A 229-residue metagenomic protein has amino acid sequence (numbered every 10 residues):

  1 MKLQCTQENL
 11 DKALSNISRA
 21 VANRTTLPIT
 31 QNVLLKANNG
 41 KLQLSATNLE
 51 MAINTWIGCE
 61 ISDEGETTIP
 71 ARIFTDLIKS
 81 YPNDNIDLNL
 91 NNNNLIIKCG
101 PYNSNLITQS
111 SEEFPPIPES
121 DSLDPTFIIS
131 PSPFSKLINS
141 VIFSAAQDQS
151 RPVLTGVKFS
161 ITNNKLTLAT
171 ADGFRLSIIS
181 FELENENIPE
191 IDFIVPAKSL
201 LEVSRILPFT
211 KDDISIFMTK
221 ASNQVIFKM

Functional and structural regions predicted by a protein language model:
M1-M229: Structural preference for solvent-exposed beta-strand-turn elements and adjacent flexible terminal/loop segments within
